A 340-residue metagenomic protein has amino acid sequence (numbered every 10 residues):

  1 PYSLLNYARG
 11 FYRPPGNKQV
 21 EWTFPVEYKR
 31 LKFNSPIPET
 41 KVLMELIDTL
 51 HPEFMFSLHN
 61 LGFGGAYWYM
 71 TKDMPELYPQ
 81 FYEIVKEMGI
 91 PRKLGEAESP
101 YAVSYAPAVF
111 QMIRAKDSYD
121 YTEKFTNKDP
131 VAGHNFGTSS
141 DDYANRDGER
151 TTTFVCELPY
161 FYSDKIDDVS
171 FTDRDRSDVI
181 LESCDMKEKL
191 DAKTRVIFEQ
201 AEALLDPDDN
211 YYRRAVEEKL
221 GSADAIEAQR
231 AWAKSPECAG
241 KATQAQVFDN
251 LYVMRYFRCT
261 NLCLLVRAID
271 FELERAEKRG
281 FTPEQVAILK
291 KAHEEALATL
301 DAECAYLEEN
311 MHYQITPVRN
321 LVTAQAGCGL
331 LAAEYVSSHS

Functional and structural regions predicted by a protein language model:
P1-P14, A106-A132, S183, L190: Charged, glycine/proline-rich intrinsically disordered loops and linkers
P1-Y78, Y82, D120-K124: Active-site/substrate-binding loop(s) of hydrolase catalytic cores
F54-L58, K93-E96, T153-E157: A structural signal for short, well-ordered beta-strand segments and their strand-loop junctions that often border
L61-G62, E98, P159-F161: Catalytic metal-binding/acid-base residues of hydrolase active sites
G65-P75, S104-R114, K165-S170: Histidine/acidic-residue-rich catalytic or RNA/ligand-binding cores of hydrolases and nuclease-related proteins
M70-A106: Active-site-proximal helix/loop segments of hydrolytic enzymes
D120-V266: Hard-cation-handling environments
D249-S340: Long mid-to-C-terminal assembly/interaction modules of large eukaryotic proteins
